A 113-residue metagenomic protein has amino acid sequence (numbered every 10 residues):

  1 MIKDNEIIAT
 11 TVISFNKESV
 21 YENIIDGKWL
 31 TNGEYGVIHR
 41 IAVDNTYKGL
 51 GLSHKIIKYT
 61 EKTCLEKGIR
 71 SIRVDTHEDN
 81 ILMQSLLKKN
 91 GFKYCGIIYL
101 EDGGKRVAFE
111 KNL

Functional and structural regions predicted by a protein language model:
M1-T11, D44: Conserved beta-hairpin
V12-R40, K48: Conserved acyl-donor/pantetheine-binding loop and adjacent beta-alpha core of acyl/acetyltransferases and related
L30-T31, K88, I97-L113: C-terminal "cap" of GNAT-fold acetyltransferases
V37, A42, R73, A108: Conserved beta-strand segments that form the floor/walls of ligand-binding pockets within enzyme and binding domains
R40-V43, G49-K62, S85-K89: Conserved acetyl-CoA-binding loop-helix of GNAT-fold acetyltransferases
K48, V74-Q84, D102: Conserved beta-strand-loop-alpha-helix junction that forms the acyl-donor binding cleft
H54, E66, E78-G96: Conserved active-site alpha-helix within GNAT-family acetyltransferase domains
I57, T63-T76: Conserved GNAT acetyl-CoA-binding A-motif
